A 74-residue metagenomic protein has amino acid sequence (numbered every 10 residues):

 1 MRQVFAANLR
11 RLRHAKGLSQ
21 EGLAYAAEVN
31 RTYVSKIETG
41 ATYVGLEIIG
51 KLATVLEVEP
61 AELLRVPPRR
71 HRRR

Functional and structural regions predicted by a protein language model:
A7-G22: Short basic helix-loop element that most often maps to the first helix and adjoining turn of HTH DNA-binding modules
L9, L23-A24, V34-I37, L63: Conserved hydrophobic/aromatic packing and binding residues within compact polymer-binding modules
H14, Y25, T54: Alpha-helical residues within the helix-turn-helix
E21, T32, G50, A61: Residues within helix-turn-helix
E28-T42: Recognition helix of helix-turn-helix/homeodomain-like DNA-binding domains that insert into the DNA major groove
A41-K51: Short, basic-rich loop-to-helix N-cap that marks the start of a DNA-contacting helix
T54, L64-R74: Short, charged recognition helix plus adjacent turn of helix-turn-helix-like nucleic-acid-binding domains
